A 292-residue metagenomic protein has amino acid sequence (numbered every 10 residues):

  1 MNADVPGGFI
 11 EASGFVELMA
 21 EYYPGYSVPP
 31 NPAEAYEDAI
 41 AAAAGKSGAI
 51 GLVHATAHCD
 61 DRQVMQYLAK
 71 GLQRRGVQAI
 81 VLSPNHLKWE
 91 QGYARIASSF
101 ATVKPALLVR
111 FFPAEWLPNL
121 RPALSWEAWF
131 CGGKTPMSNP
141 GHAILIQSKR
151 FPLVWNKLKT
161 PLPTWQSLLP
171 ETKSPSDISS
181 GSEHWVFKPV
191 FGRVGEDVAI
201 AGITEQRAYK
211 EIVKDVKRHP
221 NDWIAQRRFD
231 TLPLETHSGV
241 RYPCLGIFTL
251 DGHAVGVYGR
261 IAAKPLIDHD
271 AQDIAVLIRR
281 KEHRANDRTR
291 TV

Functional and structural regions predicted by a protein language model:
N2-A3, F191: Short, glycine/acidic-enriched loop or turn micro-motifs at the edges of active sites
F9-V292: Domain-scale recognition of functional cores that engage charged ligands
